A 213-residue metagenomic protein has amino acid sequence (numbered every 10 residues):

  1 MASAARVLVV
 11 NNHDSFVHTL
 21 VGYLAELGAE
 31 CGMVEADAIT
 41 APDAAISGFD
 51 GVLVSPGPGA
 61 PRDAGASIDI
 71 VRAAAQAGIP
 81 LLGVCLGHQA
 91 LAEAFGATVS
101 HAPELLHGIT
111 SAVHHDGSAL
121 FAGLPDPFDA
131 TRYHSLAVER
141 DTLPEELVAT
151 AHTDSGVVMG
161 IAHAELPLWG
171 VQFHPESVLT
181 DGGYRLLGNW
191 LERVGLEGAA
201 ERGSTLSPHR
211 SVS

Functional and structural regions predicted by a protein language model:
M1-I79, D181, G188-S213: N-terminal beta1-alpha1 cap of cysteine-dependent amidohydrolase-like domains
V9, T131-R132, Q172: Short beta-strand segments
C31-A38, S111-H115, A130-H134, A151-D154: Short gly/ser/thr-rich secondary-structure transition/capping motifs
I46-G123, L187: Cysteine-nucleophile active-site neighborhood
C85, H134, H174: Histidine-centered divalent metal-coordination motifs
A119-E165: Catalytic beta-strand/loop cores that center a nucleophilic Ser/Cys/Thr and support acyl-enzyme chemistry
D154-G198: A glycine-centered loop/beta-turn motif at secondary-structure junctions
